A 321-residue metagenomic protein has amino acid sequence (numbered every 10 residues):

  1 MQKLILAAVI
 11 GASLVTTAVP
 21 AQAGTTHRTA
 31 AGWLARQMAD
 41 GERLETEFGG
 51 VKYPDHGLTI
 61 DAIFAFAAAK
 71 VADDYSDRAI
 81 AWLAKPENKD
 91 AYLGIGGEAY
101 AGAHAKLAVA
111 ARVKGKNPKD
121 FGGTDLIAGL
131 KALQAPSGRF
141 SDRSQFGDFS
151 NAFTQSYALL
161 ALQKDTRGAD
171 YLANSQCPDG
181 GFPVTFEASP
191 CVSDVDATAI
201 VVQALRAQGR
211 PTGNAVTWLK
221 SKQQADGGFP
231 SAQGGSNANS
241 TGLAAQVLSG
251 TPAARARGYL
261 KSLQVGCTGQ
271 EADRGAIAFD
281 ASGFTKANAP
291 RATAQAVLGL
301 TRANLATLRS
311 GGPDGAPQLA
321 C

Functional and structural regions predicted by a protein language model:
M1-A23: Secretory targeting and sorting signals
T17-A23, S310-C321: N-terminal low-complexity, Pro/Thr-rich disordered segments that flank secretion/membrane-targeting signals
Q22-G32, A39: Low-complexity, acidic Ser/Thr/Pro-rich repeat tracts that form intrinsically disordered stalk/linker regions of very
T25-H27, L44-Y75, Y92-G122, S141-D170 (+3 more regions): An alpha-helical repeat/solenoid feature that recognizes helix-turn-helix modules
S76-K85, D120-L130, G213: Alpha-helical repeat scaffolds
L83-L93: Solenoid-like repeat scaffolds
I127-F149: Asp-box/WD-like beta-propeller blade repeats and closely related beta-sheet repeat scaffolds
